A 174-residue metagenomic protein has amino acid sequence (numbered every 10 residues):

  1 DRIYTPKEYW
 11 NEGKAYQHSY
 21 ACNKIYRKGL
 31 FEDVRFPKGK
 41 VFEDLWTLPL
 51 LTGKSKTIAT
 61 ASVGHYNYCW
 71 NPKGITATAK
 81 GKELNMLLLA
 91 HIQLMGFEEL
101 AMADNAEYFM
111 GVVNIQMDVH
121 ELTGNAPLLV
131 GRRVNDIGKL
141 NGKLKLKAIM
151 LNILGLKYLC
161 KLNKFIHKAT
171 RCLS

Functional and structural regions predicted by a protein language model:
D1-I58, W70-K80: Donor-binding/catalytic cores of nucleotide-activated saccharide and glycerol-phosphate transferases/polymerases
Y20, I25, S62, N85-L88: Alpha-helix N-cap/helix-start motif at coil-to-helix transitions, marked by capping-box chemistry
K56, V63-G64: Extended, low-polarity segments enriched in aliphatic/aromatic residues
H65-P72, T78-N105, V119, G124-I137: Catalytic core of nucleotide-sugar-dependent glycosyltransferases
L100-F109, L144-I149: Structural motif
Y108-D118: Amphipathic alpha-helical repeat scaffolds of TPR domains
L122-S174: Membrane-interface aromatic/basic loop that binds lipid-linked glycans or pyrophosphate carriers, typified by
